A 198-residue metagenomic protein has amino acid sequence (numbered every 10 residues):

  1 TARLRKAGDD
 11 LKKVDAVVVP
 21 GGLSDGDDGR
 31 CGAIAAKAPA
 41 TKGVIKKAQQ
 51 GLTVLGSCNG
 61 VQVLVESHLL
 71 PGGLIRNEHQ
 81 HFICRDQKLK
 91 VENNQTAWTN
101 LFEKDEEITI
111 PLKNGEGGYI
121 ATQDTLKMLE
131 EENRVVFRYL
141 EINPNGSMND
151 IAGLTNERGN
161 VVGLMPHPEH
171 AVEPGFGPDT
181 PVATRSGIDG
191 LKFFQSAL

Functional and structural regions predicted by a protein language model:
T1-L55, Q62-P71: Flexible gly/pro-rich beta->alpha loop and the following alpha-helix that scaffold active-site loops
A7-G8, V44-Q49, L74-L198: Amide-donor transfer/coupling interface in amidating biosynthetic enzymes
V18-P20, G56-C58, P111-K113, M165: Short beta-strand segments
G60-Q62, H81: Short, glycine/charge-rich beta-strand/loop segments that flank catalytic centers and engage negatively charged groups
